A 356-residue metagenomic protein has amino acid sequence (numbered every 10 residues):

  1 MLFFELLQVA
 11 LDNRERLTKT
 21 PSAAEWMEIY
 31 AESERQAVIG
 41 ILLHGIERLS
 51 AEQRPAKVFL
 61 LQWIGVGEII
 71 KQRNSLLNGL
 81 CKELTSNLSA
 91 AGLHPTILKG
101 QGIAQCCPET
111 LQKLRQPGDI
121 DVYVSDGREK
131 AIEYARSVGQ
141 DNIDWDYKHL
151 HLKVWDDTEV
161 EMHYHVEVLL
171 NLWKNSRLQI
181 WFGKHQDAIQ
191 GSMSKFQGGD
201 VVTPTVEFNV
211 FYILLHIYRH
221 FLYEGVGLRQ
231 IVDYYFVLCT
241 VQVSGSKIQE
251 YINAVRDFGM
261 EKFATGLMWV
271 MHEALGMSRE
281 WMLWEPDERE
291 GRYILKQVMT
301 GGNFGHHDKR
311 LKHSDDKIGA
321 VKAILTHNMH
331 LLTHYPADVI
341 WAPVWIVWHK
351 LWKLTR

Functional and structural regions predicted by a protein language model:
M1-G118, Y123-R356: Conserved NTP-donor binding/palm subdomain of two-metal-ion nucleotidyltransferases/polymerases, i.e., the charged
